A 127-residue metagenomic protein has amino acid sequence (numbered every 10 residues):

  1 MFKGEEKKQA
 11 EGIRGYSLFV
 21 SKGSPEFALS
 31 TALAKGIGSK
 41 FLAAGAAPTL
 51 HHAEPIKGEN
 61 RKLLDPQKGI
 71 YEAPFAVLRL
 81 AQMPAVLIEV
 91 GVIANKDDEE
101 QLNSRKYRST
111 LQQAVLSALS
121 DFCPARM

Functional and structural regions predicted by a protein language model:
M1-M127: Active-site-proximal helix/loop segments of hydrolytic enzymes
